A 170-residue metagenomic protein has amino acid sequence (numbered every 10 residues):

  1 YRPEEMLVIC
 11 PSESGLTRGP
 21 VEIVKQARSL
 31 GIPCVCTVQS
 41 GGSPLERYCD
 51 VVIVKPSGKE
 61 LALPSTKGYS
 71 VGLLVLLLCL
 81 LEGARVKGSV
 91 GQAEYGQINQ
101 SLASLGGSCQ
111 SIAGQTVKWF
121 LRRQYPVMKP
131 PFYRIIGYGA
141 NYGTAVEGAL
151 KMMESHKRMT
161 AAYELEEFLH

Functional and structural regions predicted by a protein language model:
Y1-G96, S101, Y138: Glycine-rich phosphate-binding loops that contact phosphosugars or nucleotide phosphates
Y1-V8, L30, M128-H170: Anionic-ligand anchoring segments at beta-strand to alpha-helix junctions in alpha/beta enzyme folds, i.e., glycine
C10, I53-V54, S111, A162-E164: Structural signal for conserved beta-strand scaffold positions within catalytic alpha/beta enzyme cores
V21-E22, Q39-S40, W119-R122, F168-H170: A generic local structural motif
I23, L105-S108, G148: A ubiquitous structural signal for well-ordered alpha-helices
G88-Q92, T116-F120, M159: Short, structured loop/turn "capping" segments at alpha-beta junctions
I98-V117: Long, charged amphipathic helices and adjacent flexible linkers at domain junctions
A113-K129: A short, well-structured juxtamembrane/interface segment
